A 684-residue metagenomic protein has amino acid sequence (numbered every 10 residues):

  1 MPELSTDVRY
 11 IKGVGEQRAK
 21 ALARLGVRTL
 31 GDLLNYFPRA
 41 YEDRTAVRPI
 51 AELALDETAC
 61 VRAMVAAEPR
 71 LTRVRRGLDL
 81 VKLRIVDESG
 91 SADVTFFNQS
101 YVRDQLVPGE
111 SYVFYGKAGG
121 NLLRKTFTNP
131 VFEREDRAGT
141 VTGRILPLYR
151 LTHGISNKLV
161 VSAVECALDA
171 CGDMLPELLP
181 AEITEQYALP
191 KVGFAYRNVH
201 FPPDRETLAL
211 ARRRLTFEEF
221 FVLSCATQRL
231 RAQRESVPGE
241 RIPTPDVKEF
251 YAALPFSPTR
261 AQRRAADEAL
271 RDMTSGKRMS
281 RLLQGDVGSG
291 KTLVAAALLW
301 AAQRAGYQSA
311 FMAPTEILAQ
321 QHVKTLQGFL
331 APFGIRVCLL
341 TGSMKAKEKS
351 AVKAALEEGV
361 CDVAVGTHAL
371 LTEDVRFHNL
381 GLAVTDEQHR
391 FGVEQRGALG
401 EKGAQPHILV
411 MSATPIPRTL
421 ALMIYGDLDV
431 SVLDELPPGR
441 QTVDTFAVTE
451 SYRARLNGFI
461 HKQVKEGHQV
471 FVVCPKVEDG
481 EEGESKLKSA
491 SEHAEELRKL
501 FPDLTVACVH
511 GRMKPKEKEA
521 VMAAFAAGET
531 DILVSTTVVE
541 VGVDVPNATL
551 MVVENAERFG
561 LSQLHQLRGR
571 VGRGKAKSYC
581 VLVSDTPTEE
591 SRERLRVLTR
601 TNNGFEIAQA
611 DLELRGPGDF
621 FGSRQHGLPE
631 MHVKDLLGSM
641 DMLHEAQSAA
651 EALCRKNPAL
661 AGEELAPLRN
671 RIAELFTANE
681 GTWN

Functional and structural regions predicted by a protein language model:
M1-I11, K20-A23, V222-L223, Q233: Long, highly charged, low-complexity intrinsically disordered interaction regions that mediate electrostatic DNA/RNA
R18, L71-A253, S623: Upstream accessory/linker segments immediately N-terminal to the RecA-like ATPase cores of bacterial MutS and a subset
Y36-A66: OB-fold nucleic-acid-binding modules
E235-P238, R264, K277-R596, K656-L660 (+1 more regions): Inter-lobe coupling/hinge segments of SF2-like helicase ATPases
K248-R264: Dynamic helix-loop-helix/coil hinge segments at AAA+ ATPase domain boundaries and subdomain interfaces
R264-T274: Pre-Walker A adenine-sensing motif
Y579, P587-N684: C-terminal accessory region of SF2 helicases/translocases
